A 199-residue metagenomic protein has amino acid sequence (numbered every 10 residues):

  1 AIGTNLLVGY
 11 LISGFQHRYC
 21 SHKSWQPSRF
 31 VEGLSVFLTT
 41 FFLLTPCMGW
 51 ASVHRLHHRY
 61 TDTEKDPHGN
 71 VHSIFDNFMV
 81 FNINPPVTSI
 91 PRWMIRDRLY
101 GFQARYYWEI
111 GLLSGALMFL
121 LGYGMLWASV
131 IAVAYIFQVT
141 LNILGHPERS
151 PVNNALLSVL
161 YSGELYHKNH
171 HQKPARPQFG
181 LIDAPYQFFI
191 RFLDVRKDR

Functional and structural regions predicted by a protein language model:
A1-T140, A175-R199: Non-catalytic, topology-defining segments of multipass membrane proteins
I143-A184: Glycine/small-residue-rich hydrophobic helix-like segments
